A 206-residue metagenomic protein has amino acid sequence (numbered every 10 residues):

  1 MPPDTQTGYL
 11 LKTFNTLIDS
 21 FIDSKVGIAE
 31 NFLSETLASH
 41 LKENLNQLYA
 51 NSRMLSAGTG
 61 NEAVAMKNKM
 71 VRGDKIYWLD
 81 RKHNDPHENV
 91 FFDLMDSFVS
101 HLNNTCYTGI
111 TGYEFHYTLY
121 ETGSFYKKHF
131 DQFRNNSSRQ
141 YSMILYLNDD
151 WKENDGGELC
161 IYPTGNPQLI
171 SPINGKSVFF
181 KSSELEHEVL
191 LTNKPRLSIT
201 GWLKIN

Functional and structural regions predicted by a protein language model:
M1-S142, Y146-S177, E184-N206: Fe(II)/2-oxoglutarate oxygenase catalytic core
